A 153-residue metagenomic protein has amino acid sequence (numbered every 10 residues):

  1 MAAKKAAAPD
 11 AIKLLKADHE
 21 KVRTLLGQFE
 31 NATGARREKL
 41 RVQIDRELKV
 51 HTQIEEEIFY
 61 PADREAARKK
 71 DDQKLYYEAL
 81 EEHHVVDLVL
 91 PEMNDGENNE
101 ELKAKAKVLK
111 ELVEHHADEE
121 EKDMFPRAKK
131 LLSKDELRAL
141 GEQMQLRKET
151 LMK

Functional and structural regions predicted by a protein language model:
M1-K153: Small-residue-biased structural context
